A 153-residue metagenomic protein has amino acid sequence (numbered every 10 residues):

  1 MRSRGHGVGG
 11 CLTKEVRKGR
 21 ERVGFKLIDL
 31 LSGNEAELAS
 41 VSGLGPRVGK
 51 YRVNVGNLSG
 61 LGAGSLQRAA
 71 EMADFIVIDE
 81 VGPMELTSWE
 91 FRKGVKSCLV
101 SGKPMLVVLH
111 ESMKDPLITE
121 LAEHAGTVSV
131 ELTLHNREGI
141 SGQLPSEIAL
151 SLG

Functional and structural regions predicted by a protein language model:
M1-V53: N-terminal phosphate/diphosphate-binding loop that engages ATP/GTP or pyrophosphate donors across diverse enzyme folds
V8-G10, V77, T127-E131: Conserved beta-strand scaffold positions in the cores of enzyme catalytic domains, especially in NTP/NDP-utilizing
V8-G9, D74-F75, P104-L106: Residue-level preference for the first positions of well-ordered beta-strands
V16-G19, E35, P46, L61 (+4 more regions): Residues in flexible loops and secondary-structure boundaries
G19-L31, V55-L61, I78-P83, G102-S112: Phosphate-binding glycine-rich loops and adjacent basic patches that engage nucleotide phosphates, nucleic-acid
R47-W89: Internal catalytic-core helix/loop-beta-alpha segment that presents or stabilizes conserved functional determinants
L66-A70, G82-G153: Replace "adjacent to P-loop NTPase cores in ATP/GTP-dependent enzymes" with "adjacent to NTP-binding cores
